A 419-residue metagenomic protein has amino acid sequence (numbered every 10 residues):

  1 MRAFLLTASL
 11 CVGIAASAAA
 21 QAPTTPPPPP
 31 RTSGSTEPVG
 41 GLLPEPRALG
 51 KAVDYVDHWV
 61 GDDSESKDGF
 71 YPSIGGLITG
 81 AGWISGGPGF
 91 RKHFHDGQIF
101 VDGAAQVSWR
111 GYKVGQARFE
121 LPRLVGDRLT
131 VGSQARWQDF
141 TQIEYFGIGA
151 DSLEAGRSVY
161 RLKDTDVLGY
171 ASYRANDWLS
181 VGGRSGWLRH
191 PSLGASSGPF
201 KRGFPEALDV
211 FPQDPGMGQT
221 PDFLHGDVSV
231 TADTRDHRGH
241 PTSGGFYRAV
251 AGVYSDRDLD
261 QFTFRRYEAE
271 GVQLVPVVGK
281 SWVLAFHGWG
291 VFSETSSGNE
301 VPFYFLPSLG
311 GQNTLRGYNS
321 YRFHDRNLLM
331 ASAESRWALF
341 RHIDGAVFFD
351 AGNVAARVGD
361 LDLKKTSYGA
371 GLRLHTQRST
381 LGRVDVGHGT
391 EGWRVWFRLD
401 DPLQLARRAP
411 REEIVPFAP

Functional and structural regions predicted by a protein language model:
Q21-G132, L193, L208-T242, G310-Q312 (+8 more regions): Outer-membrane beta-barrel initiation region
I74-G76, G103-V107, V131-T141, F146-G149 (+9 more regions): Transmembrane beta-barrel strands of outer-membrane/channel proteins
G86-P88, K92, A150-R189, G218-G226 (+3 more regions): Outer-membrane beta-barrel transmembrane strands
P88-K92, A117-L121, V167-Y173, S185 (+8 more regions): Residues on the lipid-exposed face of transmembrane beta-strands in outer-membrane beta-barrel proteins
A104-A105, S152-R157, F211-M217, V253-L259 (+2 more regions): Extracellular loop and loop/strand-boundary signature of outer-membrane beta-barrel proteins
V114-F119, I143-D151, L193-R202, P241-S243 (+5 more regions): Outer-membrane beta-barrel translocator domains and adjoining extracellular loop/strand segments of Gram-negative
L129-Y170, G290-L309, G382-L405, E412-P419: Outer-membrane beta-barrel translocator/channel fold
P276-A351, A356: Extracytoplasmic gating/loop element in the C-terminal half of outer-membrane beta-barrel translocons and assembly
